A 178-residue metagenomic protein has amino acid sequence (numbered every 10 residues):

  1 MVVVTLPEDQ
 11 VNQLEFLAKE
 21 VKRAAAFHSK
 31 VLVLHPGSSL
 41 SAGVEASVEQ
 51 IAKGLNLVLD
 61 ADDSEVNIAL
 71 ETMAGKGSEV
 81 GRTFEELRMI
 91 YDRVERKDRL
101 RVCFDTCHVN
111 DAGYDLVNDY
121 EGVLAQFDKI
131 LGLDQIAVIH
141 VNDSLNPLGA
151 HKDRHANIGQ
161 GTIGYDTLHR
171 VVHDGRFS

Functional and structural regions predicted by a protein language model:
M1, F104-D105, I139-D143: Histidine-centered catalytic micro-motifs
V3-F104: Active-site acidic/histidine proton-transfer and metal-coordination neighborhood in alpha/beta enzyme cores
G75, H108-D111: Active-site micro-motifs of SAM-dependent methyltransferase domains
V80-R88, N110-S178: Gly/Pro-rich active-site loop or hairpin
